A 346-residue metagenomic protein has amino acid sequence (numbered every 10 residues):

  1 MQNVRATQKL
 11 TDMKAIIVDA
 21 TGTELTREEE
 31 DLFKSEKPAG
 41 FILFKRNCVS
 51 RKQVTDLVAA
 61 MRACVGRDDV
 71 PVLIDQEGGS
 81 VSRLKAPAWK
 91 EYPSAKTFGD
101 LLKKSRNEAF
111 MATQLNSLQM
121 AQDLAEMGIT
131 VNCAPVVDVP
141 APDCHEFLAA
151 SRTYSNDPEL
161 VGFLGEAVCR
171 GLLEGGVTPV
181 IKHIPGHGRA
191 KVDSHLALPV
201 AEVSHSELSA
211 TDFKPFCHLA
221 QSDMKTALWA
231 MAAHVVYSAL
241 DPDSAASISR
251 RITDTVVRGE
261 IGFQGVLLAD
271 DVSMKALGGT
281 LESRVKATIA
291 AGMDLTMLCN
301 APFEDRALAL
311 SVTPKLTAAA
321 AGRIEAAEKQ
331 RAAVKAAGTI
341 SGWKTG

Functional and structural regions predicted by a protein language model:
N3-V72, Q76-A88: N-terminal hydrophobic targeting/anchoring segments and the immediately downstream early-domain regions of hydrolases
V18-D19, L25, R46-G66, V70 (+4 more regions): Second-shell residues forming the walls of enzyme active-site clefts
A39-R46, T130-V136, G292-T296: Divalent metal-dependent hydrolysis catalytic cores, especially in the metallo-beta-lactamase
V49-D56, L102-Q122, P158-F163, S209: Glycine-rich anion/phosphate-binding loops
R62-P93, T113-P140, V161, G165 (+1 more regions): Glycine-rich, aromatic-flanked loop segments that form ligand/cofactor-binding clefts across common enzyme folds
A88-R106, R152-S155: A charged helix-plus-loop insertion that forms the helical arch/lid used to bind and gate nucleic-acid substrates
N132-N156, P179, I184-A201: Short glycine/serine-rich loop/turn segments
R323-G346: A short, charged, Gly/Pro-tolerant segment at domain boundaries
